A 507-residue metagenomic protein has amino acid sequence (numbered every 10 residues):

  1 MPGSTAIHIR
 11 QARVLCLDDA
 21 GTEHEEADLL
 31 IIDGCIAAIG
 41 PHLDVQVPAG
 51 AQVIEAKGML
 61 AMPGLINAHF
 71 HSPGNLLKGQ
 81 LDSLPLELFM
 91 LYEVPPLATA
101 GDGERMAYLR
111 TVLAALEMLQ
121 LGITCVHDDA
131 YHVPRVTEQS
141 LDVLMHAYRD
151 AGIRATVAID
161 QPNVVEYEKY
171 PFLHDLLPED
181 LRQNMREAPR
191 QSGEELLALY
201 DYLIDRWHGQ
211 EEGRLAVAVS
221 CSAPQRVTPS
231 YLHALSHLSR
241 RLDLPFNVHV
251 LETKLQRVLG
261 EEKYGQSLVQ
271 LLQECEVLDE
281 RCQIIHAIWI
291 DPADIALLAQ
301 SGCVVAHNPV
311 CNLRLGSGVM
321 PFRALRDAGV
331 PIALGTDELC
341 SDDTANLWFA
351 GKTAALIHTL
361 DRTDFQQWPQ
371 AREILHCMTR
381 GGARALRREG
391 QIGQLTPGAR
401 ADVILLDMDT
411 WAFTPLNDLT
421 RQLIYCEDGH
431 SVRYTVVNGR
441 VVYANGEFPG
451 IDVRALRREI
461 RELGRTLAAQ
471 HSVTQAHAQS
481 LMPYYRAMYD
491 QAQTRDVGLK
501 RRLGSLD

Functional and structural regions predicted by a protein language model:
M1-A27, I32-A37, H42, M378-D507: Active-site microenvironment of metallo-dependent hydrolases
P2-I9, Q46-F89, V112, L119-Q120 (+1 more regions): Replace "His-x-His-based motif
A12, L29, G34, G58 (+15 more regions): Divalent metal-coordination and catalytic microenvironments
L76-A107, V164-R190, K254-D279, S301-V304 (+1 more regions): Active-site gating loops and adjacent loop-to-helix segments of metal-dependent hydrolytic enzymes
K78-D129, P134-R154, E195-E212, R461-A469: Alpha-helical scaffold segments that flank or form the walls of functional sites
Q139-A287: Metal-coordinating catalytic core of metallo-dependent amide/deamination hydrolases
S239-L244, V277-E280, L297-A306, D327-I332: Glycine-enriched alpha-helix->loop->beta-strand junction motifs that scaffold or abut catalytic
E274-R281, R323-T410, C426: His/Asp/Glu-enriched, well-ordered alpha-helical/loop segment that forms or immediately abuts the divalent-metal
